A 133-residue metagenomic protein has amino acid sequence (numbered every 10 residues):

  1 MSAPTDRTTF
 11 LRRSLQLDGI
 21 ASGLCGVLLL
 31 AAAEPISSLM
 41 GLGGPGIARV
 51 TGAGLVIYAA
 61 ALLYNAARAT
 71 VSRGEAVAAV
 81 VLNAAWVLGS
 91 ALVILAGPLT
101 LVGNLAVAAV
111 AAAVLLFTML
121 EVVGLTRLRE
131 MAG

Functional and structural regions predicted by a protein language model:
M1-S22: Cytosolic juxtamembrane helix and N-cap/initiation of the first transmembrane helix
A3-T8, L39-M40, N65-A69, L99: Helix-boundary and loop/linker segments of multi-pass membrane transporters
S14, R73-V81: Short, amphipathic, aromatic/basic-enriched membrane-interface segments that mark the entry/exit of transmembrane
G19-L30, P45-A67, A78-L88, A112-L116: Core segments of alpha-helical transmembrane spans in multipass integral membrane proteins
A33-G43, P98-V102: Membrane-interface helix termini and inter-helical loops of multi-pass transporters
S37-G44, A67-T70, T126-A132: Membrane-interfacial segments
T70, L88-A108, T126: Membrane-helix boundary connector in multi-pass membrane proteins
G97-P98, A112-G133: Membrane-water interface at the C-terminal end of transmembrane alpha helices
